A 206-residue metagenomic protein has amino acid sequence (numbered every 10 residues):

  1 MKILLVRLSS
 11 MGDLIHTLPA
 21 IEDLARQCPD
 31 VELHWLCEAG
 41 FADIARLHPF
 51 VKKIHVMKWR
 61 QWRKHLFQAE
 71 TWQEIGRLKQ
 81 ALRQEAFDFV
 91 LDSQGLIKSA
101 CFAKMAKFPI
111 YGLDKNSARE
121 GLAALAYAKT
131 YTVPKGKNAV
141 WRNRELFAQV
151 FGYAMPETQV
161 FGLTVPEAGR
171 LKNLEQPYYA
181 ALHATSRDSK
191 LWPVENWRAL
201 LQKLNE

Functional and structural regions predicted by a protein language model:
M1-E206: Catalytic machinery of carbohydrate-active enzymes, primarily nucleotide-sugar-dependent glycosyltransferases
